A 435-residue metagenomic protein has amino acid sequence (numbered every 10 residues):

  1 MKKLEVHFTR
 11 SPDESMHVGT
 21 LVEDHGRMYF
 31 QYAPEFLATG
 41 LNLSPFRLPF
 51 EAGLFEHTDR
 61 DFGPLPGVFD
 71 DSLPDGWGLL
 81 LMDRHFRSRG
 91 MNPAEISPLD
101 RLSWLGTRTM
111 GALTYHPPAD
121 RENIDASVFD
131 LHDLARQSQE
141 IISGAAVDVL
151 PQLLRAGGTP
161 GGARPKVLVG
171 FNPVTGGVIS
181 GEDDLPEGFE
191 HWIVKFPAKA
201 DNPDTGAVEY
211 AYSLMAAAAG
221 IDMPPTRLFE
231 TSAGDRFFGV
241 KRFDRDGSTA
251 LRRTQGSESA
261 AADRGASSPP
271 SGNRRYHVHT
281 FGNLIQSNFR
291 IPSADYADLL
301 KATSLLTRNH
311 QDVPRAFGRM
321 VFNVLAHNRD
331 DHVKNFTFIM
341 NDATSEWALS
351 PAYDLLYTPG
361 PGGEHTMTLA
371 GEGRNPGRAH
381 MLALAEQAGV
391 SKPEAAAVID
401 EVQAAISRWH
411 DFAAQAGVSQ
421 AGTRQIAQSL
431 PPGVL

Functional and structural regions predicted by a protein language model:
M1-V333, T337-L435: Phosphate/dinucleotide-binding and metal-coordinating scaffold of catalytic cores in nucleotide-dependent enzymes
